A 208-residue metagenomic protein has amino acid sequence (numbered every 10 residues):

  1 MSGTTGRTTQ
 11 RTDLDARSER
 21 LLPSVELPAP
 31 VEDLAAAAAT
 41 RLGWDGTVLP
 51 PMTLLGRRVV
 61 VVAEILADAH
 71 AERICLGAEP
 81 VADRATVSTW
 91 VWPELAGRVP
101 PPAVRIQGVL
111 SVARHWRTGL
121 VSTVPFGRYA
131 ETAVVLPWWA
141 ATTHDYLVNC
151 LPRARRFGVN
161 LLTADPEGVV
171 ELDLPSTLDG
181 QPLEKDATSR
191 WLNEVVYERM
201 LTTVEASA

Functional and structural regions predicted by a protein language model:
M1-E94, R199-A208: Acidic-basic catalytic patches of nuclease active cores, encompassing PD-(D/E)XK and other metal-cofactor nuclease
A36, R84, T118-V121, L183 (+1 more regions): Alpha-helical protein-protein interaction elements
P51-L55, V60, P125-L136, A141 (+3 more regions): A broadly tuned "polar low-complexity/structure-edge" signature
P80-F157: Catalytic cores of nucleic-acid endonucleases
P93-R98, W139-A141, Y146-A208: Non-catalytic C-terminal interaction segments of nucleic acid-processing enzymes
